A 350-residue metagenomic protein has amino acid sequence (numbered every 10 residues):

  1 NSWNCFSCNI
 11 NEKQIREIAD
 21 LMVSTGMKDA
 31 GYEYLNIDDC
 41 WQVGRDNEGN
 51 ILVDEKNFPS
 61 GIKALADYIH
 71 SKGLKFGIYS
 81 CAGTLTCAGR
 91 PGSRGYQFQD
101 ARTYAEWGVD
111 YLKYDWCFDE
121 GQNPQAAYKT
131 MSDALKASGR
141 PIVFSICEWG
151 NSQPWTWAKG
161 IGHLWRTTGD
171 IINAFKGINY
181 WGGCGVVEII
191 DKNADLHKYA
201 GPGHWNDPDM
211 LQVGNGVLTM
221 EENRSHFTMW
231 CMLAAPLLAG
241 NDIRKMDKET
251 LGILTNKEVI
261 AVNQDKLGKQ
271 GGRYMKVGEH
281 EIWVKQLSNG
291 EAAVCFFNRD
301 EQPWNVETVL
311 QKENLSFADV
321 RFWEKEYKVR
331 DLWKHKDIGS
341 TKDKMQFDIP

Functional and structural regions predicted by a protein language model:
N1-C5, I37-C40, Y79-T84, Y114-F118 (+5 more regions): Active-site-proximal beta-strand/loop segments in catalytic clefts of secreted hydrolases
Q14-G121: Aromatic-lined carbohydrate-binding/catalytic grooves of carbohydrate-active enzymes
Y96-Q99, K136, V143-D242, N263: Glycan-recognition surfaces
S225-M275: Catalytic cores of secreted or luminal carbohydrate-active enzymes
W230-L233, L238-G240, K276-A318: Carbohydrate-binding surface patches
Q302-V306, F322-K325, D337-I338: Short acidic/proline- and small/hydrophobic-mixed sequence motifs that coincide with surface turns and coil-to-beta
K312-K334: Solvent-exposed beta-hairpin/edge-strand motifs
S340-P350: C-terminal beta-strand-rich structural cap/linker in extracellular carbohydrate-active enzymes
